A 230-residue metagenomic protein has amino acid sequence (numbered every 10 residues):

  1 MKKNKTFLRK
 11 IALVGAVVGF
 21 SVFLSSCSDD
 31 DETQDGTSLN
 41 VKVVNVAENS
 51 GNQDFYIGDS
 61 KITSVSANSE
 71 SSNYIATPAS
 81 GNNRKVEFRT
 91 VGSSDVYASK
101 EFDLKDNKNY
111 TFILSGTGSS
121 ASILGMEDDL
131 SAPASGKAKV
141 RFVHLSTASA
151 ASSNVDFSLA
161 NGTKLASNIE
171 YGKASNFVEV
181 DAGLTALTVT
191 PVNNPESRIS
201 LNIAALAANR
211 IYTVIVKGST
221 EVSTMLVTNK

Functional and structural regions predicted by a protein language model:
M1-S26: Sec-dependent bacterial lipoprotein signal peptides
K5-F7, L24-K230: Intrinsically disordered, low-complexity polar regions and short flexible loop motifs
